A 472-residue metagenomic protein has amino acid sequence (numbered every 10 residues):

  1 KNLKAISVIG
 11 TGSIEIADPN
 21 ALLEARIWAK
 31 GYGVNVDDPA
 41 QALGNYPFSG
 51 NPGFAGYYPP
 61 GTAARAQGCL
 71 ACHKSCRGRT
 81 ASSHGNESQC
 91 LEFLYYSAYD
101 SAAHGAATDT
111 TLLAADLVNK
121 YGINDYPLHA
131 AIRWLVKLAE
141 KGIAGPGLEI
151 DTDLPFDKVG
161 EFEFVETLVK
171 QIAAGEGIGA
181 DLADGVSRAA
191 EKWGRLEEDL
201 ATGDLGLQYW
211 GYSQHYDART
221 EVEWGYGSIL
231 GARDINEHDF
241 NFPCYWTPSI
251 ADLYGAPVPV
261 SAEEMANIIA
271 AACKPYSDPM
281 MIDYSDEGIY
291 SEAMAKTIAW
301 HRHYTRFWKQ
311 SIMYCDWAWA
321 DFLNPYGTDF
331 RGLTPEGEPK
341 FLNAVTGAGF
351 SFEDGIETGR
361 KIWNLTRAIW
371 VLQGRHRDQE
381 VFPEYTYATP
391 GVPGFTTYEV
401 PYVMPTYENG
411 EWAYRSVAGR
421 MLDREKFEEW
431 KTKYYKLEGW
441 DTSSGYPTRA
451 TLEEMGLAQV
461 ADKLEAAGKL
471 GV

Functional and structural regions predicted by a protein language model:
K1-V472: Extended C-terminal regions of large enzymes
